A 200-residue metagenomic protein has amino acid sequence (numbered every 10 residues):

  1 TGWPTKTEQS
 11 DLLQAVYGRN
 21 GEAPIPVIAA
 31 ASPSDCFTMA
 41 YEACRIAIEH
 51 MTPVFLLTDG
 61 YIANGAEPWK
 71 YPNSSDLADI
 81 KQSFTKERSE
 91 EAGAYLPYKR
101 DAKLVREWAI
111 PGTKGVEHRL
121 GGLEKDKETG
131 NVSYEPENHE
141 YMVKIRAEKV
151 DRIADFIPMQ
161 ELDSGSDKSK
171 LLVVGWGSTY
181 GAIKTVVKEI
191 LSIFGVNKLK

Functional and structural regions predicted by a protein language model:
T1, P33-S34, G60-A63: Acidic, glycine-rich active-site loops and adjacent beta-strand->loop/helix elements that engage anionic groups
T1-E22: Flexible glycine/proline-rich, aromatic-decorated loop/lid segments
T1-G2, V27, M142-A147: N-terminal start-of-chain detector that recognizes signal peptides and the immediate post-cleavage beginning
G2, A23, A30, S133 (+1 more regions): A general structural-boundary detector
K6-Q9, P33-F37, E140, G177: Conserved structured core elements
G21-P24, D126: A short small-residue
A23-R45: Active-site/ligand-binding-proximal alpha/beta "capping" segment
M39, C44-K200: Flexible, low-complexity linker and terminal segments
